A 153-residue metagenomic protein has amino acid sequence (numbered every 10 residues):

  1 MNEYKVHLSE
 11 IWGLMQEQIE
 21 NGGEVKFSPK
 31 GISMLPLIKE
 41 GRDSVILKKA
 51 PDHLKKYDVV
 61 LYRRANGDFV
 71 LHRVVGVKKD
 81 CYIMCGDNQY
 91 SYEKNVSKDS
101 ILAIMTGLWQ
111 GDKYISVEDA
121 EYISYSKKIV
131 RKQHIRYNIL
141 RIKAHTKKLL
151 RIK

Functional and structural regions predicted by a protein language model:
M1-K153: Extended hydrophobic leader/signal-anchor segments used for secretion and membrane insertion
